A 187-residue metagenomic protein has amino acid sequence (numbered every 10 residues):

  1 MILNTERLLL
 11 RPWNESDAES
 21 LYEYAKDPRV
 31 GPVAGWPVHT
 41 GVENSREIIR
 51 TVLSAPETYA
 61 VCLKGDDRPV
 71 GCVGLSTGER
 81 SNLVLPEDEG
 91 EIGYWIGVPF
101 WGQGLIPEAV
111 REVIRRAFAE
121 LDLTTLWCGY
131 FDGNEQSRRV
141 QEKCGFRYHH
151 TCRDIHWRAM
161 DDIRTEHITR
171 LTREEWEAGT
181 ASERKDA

Functional and structural regions predicted by a protein language model:
M1-V33, C62-A187: Acyl-donor (CoA/ACP) binding surface of acyl/acetyltransferases
R29-R50: Conserved GNAT-fold acetyl-CoA-binding loop/helix
H39-N44, L53-A55, L105-I106, W157-D161: Short C-terminal domain-edge/linker segments immediately following a structured domain
I49-A60: A short helix-loop-beta-strand connector motif used in the catalytic cores of GNAT acetyltransferases and, in some
